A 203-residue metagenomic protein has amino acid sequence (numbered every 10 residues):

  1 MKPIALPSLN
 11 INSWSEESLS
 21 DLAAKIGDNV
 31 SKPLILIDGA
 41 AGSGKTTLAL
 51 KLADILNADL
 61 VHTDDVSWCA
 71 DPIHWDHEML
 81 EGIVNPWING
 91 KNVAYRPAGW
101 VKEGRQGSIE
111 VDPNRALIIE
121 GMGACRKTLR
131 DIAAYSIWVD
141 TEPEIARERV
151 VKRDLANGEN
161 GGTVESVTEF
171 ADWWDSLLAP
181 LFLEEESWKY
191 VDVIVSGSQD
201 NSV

Functional and structural regions predicted by a protein language model:
M1-E16: Charged, amphipathic alpha-helical linker segments immediately N-terminal to NTP-binding catalytic cores
L34-L36: Short hydrophobic/aromatic beta-strand immediately N-terminal to the Walker A/P-loop
A40: P-loop (Walker A) phosphate-binding loop of NTP-binding proteins
K45: Conserved lysine of the Walker
L48: Hydrophobic positions on the alpha1 helix immediately C-terminal to the Walker A/P-loop
D59, D65-I119: Conserved nucleotide-sensing/catalytic segment adjacent to the nucleotide-binding pocket in NTP-handling enzymes
G107-D154: ATP-dependent NMP and nucleoside kinases share a basic, alpha-helical "lid"
R126, E159-V203: Small-molecule kinase domains that catalyze NTP-dependent phosphoryl transfer to phosphate-bearing small molecules
